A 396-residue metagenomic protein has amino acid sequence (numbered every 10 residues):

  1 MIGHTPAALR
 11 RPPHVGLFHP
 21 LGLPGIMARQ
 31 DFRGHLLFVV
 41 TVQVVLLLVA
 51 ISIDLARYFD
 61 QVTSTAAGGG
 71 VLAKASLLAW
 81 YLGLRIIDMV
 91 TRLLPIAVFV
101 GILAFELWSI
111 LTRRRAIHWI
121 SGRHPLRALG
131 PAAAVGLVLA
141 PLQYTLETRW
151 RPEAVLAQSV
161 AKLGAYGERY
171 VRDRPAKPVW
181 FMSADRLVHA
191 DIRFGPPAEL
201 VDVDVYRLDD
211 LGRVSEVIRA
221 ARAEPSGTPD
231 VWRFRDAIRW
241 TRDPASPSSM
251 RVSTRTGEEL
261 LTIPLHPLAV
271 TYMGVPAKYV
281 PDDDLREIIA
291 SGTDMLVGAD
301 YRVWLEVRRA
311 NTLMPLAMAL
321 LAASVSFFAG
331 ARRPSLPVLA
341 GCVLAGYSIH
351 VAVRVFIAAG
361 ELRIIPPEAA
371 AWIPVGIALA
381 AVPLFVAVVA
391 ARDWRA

Functional and structural regions predicted by a protein language model:
M1-F181, V270-A396: Transmembrane alpha-helices
L21-G25, L200, A237-R239, L261: Generic preference for hydrophobic/aromatic residues in regular secondary structure cores
S76, V135-S249: Non-transmembrane, extracytosolic/lumenal segments of membrane-associated proteins
L107-R127, A154, A221, R233-T256: Solvent-exposed, charged interface segments at domain starts and junctions
G227-V231, I238-L305: Mechanotransmission and gating elements of multispan inner-membrane complexes involved in transport and envelope
